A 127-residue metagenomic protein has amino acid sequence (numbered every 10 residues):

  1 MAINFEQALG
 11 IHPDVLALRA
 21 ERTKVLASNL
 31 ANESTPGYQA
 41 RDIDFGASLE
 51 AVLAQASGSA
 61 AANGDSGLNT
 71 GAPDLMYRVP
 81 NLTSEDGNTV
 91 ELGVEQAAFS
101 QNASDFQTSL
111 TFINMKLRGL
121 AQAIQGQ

Functional and structural regions predicted by a protein language model:
M1-Q127: Amphipathic alpha-helical polymerization modules
